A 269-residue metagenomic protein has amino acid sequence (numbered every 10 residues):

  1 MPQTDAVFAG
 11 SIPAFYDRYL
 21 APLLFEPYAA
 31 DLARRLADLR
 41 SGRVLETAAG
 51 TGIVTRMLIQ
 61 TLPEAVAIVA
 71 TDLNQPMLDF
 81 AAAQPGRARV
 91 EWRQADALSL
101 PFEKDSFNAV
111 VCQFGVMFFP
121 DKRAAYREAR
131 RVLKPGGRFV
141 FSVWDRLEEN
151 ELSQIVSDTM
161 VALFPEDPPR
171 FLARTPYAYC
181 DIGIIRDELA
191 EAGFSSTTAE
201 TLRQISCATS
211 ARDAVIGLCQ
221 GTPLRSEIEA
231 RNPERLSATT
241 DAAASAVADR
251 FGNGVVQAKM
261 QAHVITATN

Functional and structural regions predicted by a protein language model:
M1-P2: N-terminal auxiliary segments of SAM/dcSAM-dependent transferases
D5, P13, T51-I53, T175-N269: Conserved Class I S-adenosyl-L-methionine
G10-L23: Class I SAM-dependent methyltransferase Rossmann-like catalytic core, especially the SAM/SAH-binding loop
P22-G42, M57: Conserved alpha-helix/loop element of class I SAM-dependent methyltransferases that forms part of the SAM/SAH-binding
R43-L100, A109, A124: Class I SAM-dependent methyltransferase SAM/SAH-binding core
L45, S106-F114, A262: Short SAM/SAH-binding signature in class I
N108-R123, D145: A short SAM/SAH-binding and catalytic strip from SAM-dependent methyltransferases
R123-T209, R225: Conserved catalytic/acceptor-binding region of the Class I
